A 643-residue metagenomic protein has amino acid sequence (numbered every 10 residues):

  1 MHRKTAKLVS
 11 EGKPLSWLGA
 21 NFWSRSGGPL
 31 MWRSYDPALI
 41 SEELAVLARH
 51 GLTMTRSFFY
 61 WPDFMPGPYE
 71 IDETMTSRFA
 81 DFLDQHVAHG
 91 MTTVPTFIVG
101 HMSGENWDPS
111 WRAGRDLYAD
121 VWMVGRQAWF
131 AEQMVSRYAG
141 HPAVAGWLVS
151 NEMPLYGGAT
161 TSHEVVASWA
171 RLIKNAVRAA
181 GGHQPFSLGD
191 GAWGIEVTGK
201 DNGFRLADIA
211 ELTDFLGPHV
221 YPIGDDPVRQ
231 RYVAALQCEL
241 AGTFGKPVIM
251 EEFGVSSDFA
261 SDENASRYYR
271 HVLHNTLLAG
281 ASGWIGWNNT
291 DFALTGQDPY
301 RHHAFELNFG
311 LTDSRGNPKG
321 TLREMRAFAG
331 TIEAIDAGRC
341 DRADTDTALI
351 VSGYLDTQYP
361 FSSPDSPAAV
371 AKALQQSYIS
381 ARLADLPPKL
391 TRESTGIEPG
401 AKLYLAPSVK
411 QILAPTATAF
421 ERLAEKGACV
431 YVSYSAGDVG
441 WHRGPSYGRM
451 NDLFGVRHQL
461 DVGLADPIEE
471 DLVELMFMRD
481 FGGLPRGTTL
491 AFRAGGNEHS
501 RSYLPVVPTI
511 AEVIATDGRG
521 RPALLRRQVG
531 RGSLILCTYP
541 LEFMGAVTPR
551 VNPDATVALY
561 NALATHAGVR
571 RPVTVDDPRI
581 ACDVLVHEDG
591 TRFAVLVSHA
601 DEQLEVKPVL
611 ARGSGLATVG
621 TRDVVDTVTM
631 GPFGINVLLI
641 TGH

Functional and structural regions predicted by a protein language model:
M1-T213: Active-site mouth of glycoside hydrolases
S24, M153-A159, V220-Y221, Q237-H271 (+3 more regions): Active-site clefts of carbohydrate-active enzymes
A170-A176, G181-P185, A210-F215, P222-A293 (+1 more regions): Catalytic-core region of carbohydrate-active enzymes that cleave or remodel glycosidic bonds
S187-D226, A260-N264, L405-V409, G444-M450: Substrate-binding cleft/loops of secretory-pathway carbohydrate-active enzymes
E196, R205, S377-I397: A short, well-structured beta->alpha microelement
N275, A279-P360, L374-P387, D452-R501 (+3 more regions): Aromatic- and carboxylate-lined catalytic core of secreted/periplasmic carbohydrate-active enzymes
E398-Q411, A417: Short, well-ordered secondary-structure micro-motifs within conserved domains or adaptor modules
Q411-H643: A conserved amphipathic helix/loop scaffold that creates a polar/acidic microenvironment used either to coordinate
